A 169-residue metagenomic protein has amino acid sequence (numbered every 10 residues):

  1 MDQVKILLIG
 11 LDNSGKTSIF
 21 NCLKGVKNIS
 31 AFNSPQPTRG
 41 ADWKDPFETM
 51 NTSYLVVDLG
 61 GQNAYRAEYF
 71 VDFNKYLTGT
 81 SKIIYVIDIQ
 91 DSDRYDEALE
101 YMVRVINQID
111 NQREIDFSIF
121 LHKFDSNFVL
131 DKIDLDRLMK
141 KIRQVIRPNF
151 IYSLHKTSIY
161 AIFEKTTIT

Functional and structural regions predicted by a protein language model:
M1-S34, N51: Conserved G1/Walker A P-loop phosphate-binding module
N13, Q90-S92, F124-N127, Y160-F163: Conserved nucleotide-binding/hydrolysis micro-motifs of P-loop NTPases
F32-E68: Switch I (G2) and immediately adjacent beta-strands of P-loop GTPase domains
F47-M50, K75-G79, I109-R113: Conserved catalytic network of the ASCE P-loop NTPase/AAA+ motor domain
Y54-I84, D88-V105: Switch II of P-loop NTPase G domains
T80-V86, D110-F124, R147-K156: Conserved beta-strand/loop subsegment of P-loop NTPase cores
N127-T169: Canonical P-loop GTPase G-domain recognition
